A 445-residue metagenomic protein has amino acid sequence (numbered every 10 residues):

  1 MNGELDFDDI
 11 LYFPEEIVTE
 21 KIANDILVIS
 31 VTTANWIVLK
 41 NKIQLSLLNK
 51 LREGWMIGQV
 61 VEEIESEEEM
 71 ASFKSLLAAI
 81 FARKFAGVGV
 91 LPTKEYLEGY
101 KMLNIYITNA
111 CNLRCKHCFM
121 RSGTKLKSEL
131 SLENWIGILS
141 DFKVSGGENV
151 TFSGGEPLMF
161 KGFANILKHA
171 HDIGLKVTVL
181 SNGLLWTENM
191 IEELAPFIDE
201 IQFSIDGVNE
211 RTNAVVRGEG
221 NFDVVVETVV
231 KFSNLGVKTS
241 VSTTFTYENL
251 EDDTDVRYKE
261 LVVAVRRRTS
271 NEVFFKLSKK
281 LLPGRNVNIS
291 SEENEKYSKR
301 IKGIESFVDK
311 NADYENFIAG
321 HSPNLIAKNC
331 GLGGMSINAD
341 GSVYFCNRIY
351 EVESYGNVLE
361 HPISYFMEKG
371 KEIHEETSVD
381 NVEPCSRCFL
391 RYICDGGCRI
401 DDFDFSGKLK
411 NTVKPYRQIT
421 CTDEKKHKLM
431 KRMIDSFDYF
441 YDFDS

Functional and structural regions predicted by a protein language model:
M1-K50: Acidic, low-complexity/disordered tracts enriched in E/D and polar residues
L39-Y106: Long, charge-rich, low-complexity alpha-helical segments
Y96-E133: Canonical Radical SAM [4Fe-4S] cluster-binding loop centered on the CxxxCxxC motif and its immediate flanking residues
L103-N104, M120, L132-S153, F160-K279: Radical SAM/AdoMet-radical enzyme domain recognition
A110-M120, F345-R348, V382-D402: Local cysteine-cluster metal-coordination motifs and their immediate loop/turn environment, predominantly Fe-S cluster
G236, E292-P323, R348-L390, C394-D395 (+1 more regions): C-terminal accessory region of radical SAM enzymes
E248-L250, T269-E295, D313-I326, Y350-S354: Flexible glycine/acidic-rich beta-alpha junction loops that bind and position SAM and/or redox cofactors in anaerobic
K328-L332: Short, small/polar residue-rich loop motifs at catalytic or cofactor-binding pockets
